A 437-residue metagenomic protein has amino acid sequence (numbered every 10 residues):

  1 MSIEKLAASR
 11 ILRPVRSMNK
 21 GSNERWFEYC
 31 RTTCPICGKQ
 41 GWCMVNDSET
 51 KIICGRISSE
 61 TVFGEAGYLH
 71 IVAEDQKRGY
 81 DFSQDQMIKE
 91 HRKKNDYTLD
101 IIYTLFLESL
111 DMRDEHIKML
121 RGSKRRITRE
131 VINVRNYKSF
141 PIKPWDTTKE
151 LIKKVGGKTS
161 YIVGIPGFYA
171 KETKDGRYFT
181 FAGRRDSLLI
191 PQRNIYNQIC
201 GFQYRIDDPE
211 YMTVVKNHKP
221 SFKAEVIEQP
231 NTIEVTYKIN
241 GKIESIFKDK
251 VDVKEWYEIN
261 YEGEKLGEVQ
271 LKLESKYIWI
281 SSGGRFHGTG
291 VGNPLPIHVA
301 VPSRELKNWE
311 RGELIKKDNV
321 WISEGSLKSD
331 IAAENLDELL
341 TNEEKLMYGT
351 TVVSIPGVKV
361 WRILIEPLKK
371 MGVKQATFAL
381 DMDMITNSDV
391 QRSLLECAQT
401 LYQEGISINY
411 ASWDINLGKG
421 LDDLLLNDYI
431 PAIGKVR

Functional and structural regions predicted by a protein language model:
M1-R13, T32-P35, C43, I53 (+3 more regions): TOPRIM fold recognition
M1-S187, P209-E234, K242, K248-D252 (+3 more regions): Non-catalytic accessory segments of DNA primases and related replication-initiation nucleases
K39, S59, R125-R126, I195 (+3 more regions): Residue-level marker of positions within ordered structural domains that often coincide with functionally constrained
N46-D47, Q203, L380: Glycine-rich, histidine-containing beta strand-loop boundary motifs that form or position
E60-G64, I199, Y429-I430: Short, charged/polar, Gly/Pro-enriched secondary-structure boundary elements
W145, A300, L426-Y429: Short capping/connector residues at structural and topological boundaries
L151-M371: Phosphate-handling DNA/RNA-contact segment within nucleic-acid enzymes
